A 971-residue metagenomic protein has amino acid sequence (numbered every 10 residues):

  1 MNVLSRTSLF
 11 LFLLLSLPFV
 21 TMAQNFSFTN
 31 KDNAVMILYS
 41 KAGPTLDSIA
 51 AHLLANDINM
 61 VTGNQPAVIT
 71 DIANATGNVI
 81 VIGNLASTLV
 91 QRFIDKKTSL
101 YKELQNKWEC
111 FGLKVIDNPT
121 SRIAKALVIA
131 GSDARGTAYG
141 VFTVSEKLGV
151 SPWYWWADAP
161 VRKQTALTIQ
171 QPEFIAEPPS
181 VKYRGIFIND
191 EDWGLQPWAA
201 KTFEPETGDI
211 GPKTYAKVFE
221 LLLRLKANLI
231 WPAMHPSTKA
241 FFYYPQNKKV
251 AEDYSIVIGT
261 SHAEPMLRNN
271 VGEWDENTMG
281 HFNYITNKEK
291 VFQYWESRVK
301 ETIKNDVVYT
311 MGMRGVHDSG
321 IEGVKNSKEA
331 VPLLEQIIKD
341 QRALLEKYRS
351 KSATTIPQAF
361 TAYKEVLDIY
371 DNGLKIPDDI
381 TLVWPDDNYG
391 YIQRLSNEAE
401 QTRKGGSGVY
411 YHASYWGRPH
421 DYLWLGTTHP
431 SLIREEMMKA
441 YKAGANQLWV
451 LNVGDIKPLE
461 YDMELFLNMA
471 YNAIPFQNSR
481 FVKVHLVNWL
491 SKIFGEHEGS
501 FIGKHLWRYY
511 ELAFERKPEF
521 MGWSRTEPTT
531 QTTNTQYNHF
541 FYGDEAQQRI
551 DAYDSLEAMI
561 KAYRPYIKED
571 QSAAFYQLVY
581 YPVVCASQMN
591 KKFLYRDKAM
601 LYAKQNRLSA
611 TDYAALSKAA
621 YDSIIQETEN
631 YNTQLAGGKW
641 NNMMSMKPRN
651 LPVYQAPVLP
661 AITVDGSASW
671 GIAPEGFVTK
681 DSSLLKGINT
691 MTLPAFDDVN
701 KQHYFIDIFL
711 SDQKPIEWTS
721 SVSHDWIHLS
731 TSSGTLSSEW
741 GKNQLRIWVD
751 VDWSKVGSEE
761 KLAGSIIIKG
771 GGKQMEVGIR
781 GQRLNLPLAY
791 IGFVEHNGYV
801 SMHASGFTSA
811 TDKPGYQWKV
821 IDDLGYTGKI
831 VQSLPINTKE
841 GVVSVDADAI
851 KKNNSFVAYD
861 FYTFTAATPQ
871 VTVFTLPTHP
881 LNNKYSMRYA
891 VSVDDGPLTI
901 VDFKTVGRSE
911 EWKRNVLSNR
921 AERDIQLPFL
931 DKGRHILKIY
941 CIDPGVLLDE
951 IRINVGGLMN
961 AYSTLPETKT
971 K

Functional and structural regions predicted by a protein language model:
M1-N25: Bacterial Sec-dependent N-terminal signal peptides
Q24-P178: Contiguous, structured surface segment used for ligand recognition
V128-G131, D192-G211, N228-T238, W274-K290 (+3 more regions): The substrate-binding groove and active-site-proximal loops of carbohydrate-active enzymes, especially glycoside
W153-T207, K213-A233, G405-G408, A789-S809: An acidic-aromatic substrate-binding cleft motif
V161-I169, H235, F242, V250-D253 (+3 more regions): Gly/Pro-rich turn-and-neighbor structural signature
L223, N228-W231, T238, W384-G390 (+2 more regions): Structured mid-domain segments that build the active-site/substrate or prosthetic-cofactor binding neighborhood
F540-D707, S711, S765-I766: Histidine-centered catalytic/metal-binding microenvironments
T692, D698-K971: Extracytoplasmic
